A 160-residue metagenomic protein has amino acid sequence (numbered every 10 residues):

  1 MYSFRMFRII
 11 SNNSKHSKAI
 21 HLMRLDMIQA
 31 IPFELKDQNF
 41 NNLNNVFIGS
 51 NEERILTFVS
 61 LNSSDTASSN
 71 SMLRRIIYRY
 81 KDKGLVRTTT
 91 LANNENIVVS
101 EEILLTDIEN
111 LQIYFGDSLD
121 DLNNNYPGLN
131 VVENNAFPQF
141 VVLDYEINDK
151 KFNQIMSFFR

Functional and structural regions predicted by a protein language model:
Y2-N94: Extracytoplasmic beta-strand-rich oligomerization domains located immediately C-terminal to a leader/signal peptide
I28, F33, E102-D117: Structured surface patches comprising rigid loops and adjacent beta-strands/short helices at the edges of well-ordered
S68, T88, I97, N123 (+1 more regions): Short acidic, gly/pro-rich beta-turn/loop elements at beta-sheet edges and active-site/ligand-binding grooves
S69, E95-L104: A short, polar/proline- and glycine-enriched secondary-structure boundary/capping micro-motif
S71-L73, V99, P138-F140: Short beta-strand-initiation
R74-I76, S100-E102, K150-M156: Short beta-strand segments
E109-R160: Short linear sequence signals and composition-biased patches located at protein termini or domain-edge surfaces
